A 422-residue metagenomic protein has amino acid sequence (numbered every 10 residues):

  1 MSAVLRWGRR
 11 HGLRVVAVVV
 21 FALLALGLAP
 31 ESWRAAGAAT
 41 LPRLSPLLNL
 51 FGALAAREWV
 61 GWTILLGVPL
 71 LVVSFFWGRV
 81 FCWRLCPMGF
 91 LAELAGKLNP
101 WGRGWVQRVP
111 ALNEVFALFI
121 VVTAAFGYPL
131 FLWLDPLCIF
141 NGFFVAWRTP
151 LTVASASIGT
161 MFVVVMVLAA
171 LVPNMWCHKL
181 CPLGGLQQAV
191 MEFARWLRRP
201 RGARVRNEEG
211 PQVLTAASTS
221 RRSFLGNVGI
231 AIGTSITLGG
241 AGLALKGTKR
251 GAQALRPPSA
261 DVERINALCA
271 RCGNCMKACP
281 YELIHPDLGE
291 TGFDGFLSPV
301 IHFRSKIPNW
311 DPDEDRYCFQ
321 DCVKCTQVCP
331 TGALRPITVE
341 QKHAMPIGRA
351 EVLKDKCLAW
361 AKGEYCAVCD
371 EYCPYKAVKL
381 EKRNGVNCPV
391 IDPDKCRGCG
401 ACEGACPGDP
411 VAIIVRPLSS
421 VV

Functional and structural regions predicted by a protein language model:
M1-V422: Non-ligating segments of multi-cofactor redox enzymes
